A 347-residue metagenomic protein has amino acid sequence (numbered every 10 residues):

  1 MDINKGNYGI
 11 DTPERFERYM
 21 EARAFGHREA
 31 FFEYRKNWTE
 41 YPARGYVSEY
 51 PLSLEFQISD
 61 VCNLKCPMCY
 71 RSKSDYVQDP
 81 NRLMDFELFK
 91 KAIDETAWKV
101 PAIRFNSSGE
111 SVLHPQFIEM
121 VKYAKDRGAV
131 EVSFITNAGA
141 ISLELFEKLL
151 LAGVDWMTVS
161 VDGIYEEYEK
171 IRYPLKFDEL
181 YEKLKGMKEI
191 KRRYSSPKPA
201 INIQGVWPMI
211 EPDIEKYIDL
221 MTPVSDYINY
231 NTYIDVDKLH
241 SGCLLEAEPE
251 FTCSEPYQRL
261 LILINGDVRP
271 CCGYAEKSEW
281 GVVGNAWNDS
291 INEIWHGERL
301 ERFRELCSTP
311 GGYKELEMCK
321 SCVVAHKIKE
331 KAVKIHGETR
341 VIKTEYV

Functional and structural regions predicted by a protein language model:
D2-W156, K170-P174, D178-E182, E279 (+1 more regions): Conserved alpha-helical substructure of the radical SAM core
D2-Y19, K183-K185, E189-A200, D219-E246 (+2 more regions): C-terminal accessory region of radical SAM enzymes
V61, K65, T252, M318: The −1 position to Zn-ligating cysteines in a subset of zinc-ribbon hairpins
C62, G109, A138, G163 (+2 more regions): Short, flexible loop/turn elements at secondary-structure junctions
S72-D75, S107, V161-Y165, Y274-A275 (+1 more regions): Short, histidine-centered active-site or binding-site loop motifs used for metal coordination, general acid-base
Q78, E169-I171, I203, H240-L245: Surface-exposed cleft-lining segments at the edges of enzyme active sites
K99-N106, D126-S133, L150-G163, D178-C243 (+1 more regions): Conserved C-terminal portion of the radical SAM core fold that forms the substrate/S-adenosylmethionine-binding
S254-P256: Short, small/polar residue-rich loop motifs at catalytic or cofactor-binding pockets
